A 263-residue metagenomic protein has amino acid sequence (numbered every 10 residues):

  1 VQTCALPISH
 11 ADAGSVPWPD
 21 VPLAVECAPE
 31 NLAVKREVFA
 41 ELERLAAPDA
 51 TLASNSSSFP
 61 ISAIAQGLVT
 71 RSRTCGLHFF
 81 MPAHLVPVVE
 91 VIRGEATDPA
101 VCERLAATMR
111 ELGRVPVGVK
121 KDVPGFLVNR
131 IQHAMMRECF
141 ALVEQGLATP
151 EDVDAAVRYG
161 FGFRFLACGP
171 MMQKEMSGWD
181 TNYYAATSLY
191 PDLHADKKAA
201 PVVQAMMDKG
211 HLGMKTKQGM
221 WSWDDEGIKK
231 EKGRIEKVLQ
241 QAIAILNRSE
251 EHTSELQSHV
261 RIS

Functional and structural regions predicted by a protein language model:
V1-L6, E255-S258: Short, small-residue-biased leader/transition segments that mark boundaries at the very start of proteins
A5-P22, N31-A33, E37: Conserved N-terminal Rossmann-fold NAD(P) cofactor-binding segment
H10-D12, S54-S56, H78, K120-K121: Short loop/edge segments at beta-strand edges and connector loops that shape dinucleotide/nucleotide cofactor-binding
L23-E90: Rossmann-like NAD(P)(H) cofactor-binding subdomain of soluble oxidoreductases
T70, V89-D122, H133-F163: Internal alpha-helical scaffold of NAD(P)-dependent oxidoreductase catalytic cores
E111-R114, Q145, P150-S254: NAD(P)-dependent Rossmann-like dehydrogenase/reductase catalytic/cofactor-binding core
K121-R130, M172-E175: A short glycine-threonine-serine/GTX helix/turn-capping micro-motif
